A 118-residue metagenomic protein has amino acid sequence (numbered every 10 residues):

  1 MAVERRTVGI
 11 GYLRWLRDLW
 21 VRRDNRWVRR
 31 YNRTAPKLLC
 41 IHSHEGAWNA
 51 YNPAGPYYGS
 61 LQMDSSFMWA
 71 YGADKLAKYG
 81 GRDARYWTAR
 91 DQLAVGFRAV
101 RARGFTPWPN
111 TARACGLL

Functional and structural regions predicted by a protein language model:
M1-T34: Cell-wall glycan-active module
W27-L118: Peptidoglycan cell-wall recognition and remodeling modules
